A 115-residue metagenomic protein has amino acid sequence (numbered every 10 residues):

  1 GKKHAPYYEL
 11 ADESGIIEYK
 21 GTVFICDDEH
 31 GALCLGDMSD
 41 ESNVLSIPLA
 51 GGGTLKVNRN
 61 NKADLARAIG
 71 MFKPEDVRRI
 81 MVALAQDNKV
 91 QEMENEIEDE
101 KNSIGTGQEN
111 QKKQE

Functional and structural regions predicted by a protein language model:
G1-E115: Type III/flagellar secretion export determinants
